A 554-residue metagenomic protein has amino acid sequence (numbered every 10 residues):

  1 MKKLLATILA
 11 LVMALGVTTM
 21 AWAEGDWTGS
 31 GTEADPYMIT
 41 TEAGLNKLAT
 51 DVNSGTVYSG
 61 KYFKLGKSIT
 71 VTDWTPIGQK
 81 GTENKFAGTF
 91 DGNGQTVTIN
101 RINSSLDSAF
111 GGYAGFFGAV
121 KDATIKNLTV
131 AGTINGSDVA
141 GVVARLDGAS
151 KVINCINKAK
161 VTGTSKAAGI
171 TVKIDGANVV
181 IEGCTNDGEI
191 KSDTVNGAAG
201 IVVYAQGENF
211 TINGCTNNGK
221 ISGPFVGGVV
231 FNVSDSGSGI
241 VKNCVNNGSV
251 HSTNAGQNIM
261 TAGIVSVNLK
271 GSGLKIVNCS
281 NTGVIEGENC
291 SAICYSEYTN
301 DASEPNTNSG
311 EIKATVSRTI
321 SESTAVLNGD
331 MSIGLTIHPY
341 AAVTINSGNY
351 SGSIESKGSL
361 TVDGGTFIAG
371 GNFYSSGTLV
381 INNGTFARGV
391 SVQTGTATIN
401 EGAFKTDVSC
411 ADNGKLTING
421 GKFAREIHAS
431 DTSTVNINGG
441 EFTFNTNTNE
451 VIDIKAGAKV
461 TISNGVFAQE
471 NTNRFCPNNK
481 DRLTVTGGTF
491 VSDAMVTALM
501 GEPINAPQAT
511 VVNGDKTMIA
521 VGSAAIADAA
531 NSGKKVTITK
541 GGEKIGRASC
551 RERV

Functional and structural regions predicted by a protein language model:
M1-A23: Sec-dependent, cleavable N-terminal signal peptides
T7, M38-T40, N218, N382 (+1 more regions): A general, composition-driven signal for non-globular sequence regions
T18, W22-S347, G352-G358, V362-G364 (+6 more regions): Surface-exposed repetitive/solenoidal architectures
R318, S332-T336, S351-E355, I368-T378 (+5 more regions): Extracellular adhesion/carbohydrate-binding repeat motifs centered on closely spaced tryptophans
